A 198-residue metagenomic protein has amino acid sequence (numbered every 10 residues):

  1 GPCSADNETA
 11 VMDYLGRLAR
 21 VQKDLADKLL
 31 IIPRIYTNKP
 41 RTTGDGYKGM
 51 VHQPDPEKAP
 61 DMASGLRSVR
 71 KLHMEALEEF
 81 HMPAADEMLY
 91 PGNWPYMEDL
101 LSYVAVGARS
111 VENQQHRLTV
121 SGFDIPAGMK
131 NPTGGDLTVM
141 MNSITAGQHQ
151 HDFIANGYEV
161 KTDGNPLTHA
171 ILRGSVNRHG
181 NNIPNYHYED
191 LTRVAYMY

Functional and structural regions predicted by a protein language model:
G1: Conserved, mostly hydrophobic/aromatic
S4-T9: Short, glycine-rich nucleotide/cofactor-binding loops
M12-K23, K28-M197: Active-site-facing alpha/beta catalytic cores
